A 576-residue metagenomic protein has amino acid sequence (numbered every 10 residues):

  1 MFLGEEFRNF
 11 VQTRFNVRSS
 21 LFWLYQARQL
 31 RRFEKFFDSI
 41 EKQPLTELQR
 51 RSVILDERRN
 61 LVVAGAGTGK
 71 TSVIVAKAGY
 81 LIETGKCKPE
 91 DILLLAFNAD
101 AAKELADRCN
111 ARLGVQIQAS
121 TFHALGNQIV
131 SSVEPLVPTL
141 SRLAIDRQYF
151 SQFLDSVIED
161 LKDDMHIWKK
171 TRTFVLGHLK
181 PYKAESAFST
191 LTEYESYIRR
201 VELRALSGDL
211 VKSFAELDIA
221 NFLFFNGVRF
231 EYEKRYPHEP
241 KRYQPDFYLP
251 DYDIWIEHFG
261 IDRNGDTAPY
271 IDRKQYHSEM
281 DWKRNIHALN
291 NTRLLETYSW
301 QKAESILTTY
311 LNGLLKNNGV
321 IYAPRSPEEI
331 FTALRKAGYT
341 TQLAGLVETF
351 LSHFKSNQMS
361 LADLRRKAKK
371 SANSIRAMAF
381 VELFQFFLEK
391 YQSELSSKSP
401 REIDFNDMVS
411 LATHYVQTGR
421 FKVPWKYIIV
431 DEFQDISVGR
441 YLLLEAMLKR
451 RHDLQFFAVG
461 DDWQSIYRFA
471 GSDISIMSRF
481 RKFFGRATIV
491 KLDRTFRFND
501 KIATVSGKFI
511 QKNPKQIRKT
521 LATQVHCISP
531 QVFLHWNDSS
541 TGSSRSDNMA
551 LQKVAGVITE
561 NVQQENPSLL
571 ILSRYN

Functional and structural regions predicted by a protein language model:
M1-S19, I117, T121, V211-L217 (+4 more regions): Accessory nucleic-acid engagement/destabilization modules that flank
F2, R8-A66, S72, L93 (+10 more regions): Conserved helicase NTPase motor core
L61, T71-I74, F188, R486-T488 (+1 more regions): Helicase P-loop NTPase motor core
S72-C87, M447-L448: Walker A/P-loop NTP-binding motif
D91, A96-A99, K103-T173, N285-G345: Conserved P-loop NTPase-based nucleic-acid remodeling module centered on helicase motor cores
V157-L210, F354-Q358, S371: Interdomain/boundary linker segments immediately adjacent to catalytic/signaling cores
Q244-M280, W463: Short beta-strand-loop-alpha-helix junction that forms the active-site gateway of nucleic-acid-processing nucleases
R273, E279, R284-N285, G439-V532: Conserved RecA-like helicase ATPase core segment that couples NTP binding/hydrolysis to strand translocation
